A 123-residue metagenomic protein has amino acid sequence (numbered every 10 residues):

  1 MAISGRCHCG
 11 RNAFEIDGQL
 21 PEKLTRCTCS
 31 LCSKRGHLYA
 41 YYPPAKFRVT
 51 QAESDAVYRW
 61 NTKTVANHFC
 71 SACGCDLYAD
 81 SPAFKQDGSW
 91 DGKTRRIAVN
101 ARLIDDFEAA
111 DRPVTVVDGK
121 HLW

Functional and structural regions predicted by a protein language model:
M1-W123: A short Gly-Trp-Pro
